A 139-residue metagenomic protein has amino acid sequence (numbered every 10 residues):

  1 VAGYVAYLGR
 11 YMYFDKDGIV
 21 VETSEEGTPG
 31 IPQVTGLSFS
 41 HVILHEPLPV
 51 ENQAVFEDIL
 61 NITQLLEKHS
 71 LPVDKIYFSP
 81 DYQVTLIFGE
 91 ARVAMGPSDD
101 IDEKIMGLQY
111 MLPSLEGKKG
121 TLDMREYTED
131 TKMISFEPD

Functional and structural regions predicted by a protein language model:
V1-D139: Charged, solvent-exposed interaction patches on well-folded alpha/beta domains that mediate macromolecular contacts
